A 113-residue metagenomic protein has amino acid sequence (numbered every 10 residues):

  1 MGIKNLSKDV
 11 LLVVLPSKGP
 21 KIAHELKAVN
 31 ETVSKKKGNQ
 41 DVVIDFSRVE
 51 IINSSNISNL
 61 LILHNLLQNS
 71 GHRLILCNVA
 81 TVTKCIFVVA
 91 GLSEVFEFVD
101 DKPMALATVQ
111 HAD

Functional and structural regions predicted by a protein language model:
M1-E31, F46-R48: STAS-typified acidic loop motif
K8, N39-D41, G71: A general structural motif
E31-I57: Short, glycine-/small-residue-enriched flexible loop/hinge segments at domain edges that mediate gating
I51, I75-L76, F98: Conserved SAM-binding loop
I62-T81: Mid-chain, well-packed structural core segment of small domains
V88: Conserved ABC ATPase "signature" region
E97-A105: Short acidic-hydrophobic, aromatic-tinged amphipathic segments that line or gate anion-handling sites
V109-D113: A short, charged, amphipathic alpha-helix used as a generic interaction element across diverse proteins
